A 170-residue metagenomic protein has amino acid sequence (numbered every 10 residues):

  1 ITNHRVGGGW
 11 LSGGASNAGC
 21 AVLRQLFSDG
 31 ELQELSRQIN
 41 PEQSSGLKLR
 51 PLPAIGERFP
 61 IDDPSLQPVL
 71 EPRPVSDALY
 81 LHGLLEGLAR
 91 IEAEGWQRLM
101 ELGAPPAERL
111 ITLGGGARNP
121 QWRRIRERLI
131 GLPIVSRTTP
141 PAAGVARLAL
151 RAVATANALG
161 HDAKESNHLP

Functional and structural regions predicted by a protein language model:
I1-L110, R118-P141, A146-L169: Active-site core segments that coordinate phosphate-bearing ligands/cofactors across diverse enzyme families
